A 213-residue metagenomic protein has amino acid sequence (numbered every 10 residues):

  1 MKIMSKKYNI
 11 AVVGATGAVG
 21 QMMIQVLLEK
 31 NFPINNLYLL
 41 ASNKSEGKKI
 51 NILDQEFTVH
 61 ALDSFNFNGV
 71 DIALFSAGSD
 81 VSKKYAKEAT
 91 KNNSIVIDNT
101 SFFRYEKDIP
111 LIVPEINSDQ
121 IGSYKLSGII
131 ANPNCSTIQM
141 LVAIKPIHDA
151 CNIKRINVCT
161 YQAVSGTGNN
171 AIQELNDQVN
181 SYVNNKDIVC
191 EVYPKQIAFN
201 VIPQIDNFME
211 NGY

Functional and structural regions predicted by a protein language model:
K2-I197, G212: N-terminal Rossmann-like NAD(P) cofactor-binding subdomain of oxidoreductases, focused on the glycine-rich
N200: ATP phosphate-binding P-loop of adenylate-forming
P203-E210: Glycine-rich phosphate/diphosphate-binding loops and the adjacent beta-loop-alpha structural elements that coordinate
